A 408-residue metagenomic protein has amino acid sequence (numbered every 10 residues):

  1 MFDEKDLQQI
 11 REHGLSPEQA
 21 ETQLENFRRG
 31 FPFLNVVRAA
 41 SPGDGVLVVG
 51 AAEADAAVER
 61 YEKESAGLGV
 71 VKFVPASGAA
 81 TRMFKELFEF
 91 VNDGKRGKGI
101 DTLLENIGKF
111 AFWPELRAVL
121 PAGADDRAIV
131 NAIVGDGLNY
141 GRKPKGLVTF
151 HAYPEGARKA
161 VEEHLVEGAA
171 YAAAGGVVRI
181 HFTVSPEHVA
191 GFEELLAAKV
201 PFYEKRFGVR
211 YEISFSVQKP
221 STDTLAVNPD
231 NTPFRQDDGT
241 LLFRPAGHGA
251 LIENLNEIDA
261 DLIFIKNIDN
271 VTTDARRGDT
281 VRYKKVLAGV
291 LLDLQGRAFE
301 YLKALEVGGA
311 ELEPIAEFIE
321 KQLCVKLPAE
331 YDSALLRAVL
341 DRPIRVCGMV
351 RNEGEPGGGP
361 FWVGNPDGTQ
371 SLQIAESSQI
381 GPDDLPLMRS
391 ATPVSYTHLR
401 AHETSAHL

Functional and structural regions predicted by a protein language model:
M1-A40: Low-complexity, highly charged intrinsically disordered N-terminal segments that act as targeting/localization
I10, V36-M83, F88-E353, V363 (+2 more regions): Domain-scale recognition of functional cores that engage charged ligands
G358-F361: Short aromatic-glycine-enriched beta-strand elements
L387-T392: C-terminal structured domains
T397-T404: Conserved small/polar residues in nucleotide/adenosyl-binding loops
L408: Cytosolic catalytic cores of cyclic-nucleotide second-messenger enzymes
